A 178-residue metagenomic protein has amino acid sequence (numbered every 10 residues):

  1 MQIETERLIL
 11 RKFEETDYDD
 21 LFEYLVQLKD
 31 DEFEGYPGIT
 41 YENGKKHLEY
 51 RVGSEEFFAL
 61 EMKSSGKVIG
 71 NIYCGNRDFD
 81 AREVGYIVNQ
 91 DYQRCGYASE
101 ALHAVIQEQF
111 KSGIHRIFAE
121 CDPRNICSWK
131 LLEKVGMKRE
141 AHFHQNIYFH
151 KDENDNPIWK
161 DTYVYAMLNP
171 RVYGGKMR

Functional and structural regions predicted by a protein language model:
M1-D31, F57, E61-R178: Acyl-donor (CoA/ACP) binding surface of acyl/acetyltransferases
K29-E49: Conserved GNAT-fold acetyl-CoA-binding loop/helix
R51-G53: Soluble sensory domains of the PAS superfamily and closely related sensory modules
